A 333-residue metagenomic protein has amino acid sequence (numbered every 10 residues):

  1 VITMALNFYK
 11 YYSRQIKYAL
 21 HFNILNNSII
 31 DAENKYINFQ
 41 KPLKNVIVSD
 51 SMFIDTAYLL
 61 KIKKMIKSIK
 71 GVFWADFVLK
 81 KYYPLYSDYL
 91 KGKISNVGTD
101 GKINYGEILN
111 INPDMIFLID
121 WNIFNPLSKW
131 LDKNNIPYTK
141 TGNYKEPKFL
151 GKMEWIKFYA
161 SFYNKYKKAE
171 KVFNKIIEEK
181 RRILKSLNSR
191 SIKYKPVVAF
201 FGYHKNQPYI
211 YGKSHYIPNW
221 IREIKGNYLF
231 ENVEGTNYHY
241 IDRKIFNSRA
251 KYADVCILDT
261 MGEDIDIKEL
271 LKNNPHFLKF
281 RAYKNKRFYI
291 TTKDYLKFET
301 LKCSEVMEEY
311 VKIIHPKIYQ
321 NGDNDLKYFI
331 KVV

Functional and structural regions predicted by a protein language model:
V1-V333: N-terminal ligand-binding lobe of clamshell/alpha-beta domains
